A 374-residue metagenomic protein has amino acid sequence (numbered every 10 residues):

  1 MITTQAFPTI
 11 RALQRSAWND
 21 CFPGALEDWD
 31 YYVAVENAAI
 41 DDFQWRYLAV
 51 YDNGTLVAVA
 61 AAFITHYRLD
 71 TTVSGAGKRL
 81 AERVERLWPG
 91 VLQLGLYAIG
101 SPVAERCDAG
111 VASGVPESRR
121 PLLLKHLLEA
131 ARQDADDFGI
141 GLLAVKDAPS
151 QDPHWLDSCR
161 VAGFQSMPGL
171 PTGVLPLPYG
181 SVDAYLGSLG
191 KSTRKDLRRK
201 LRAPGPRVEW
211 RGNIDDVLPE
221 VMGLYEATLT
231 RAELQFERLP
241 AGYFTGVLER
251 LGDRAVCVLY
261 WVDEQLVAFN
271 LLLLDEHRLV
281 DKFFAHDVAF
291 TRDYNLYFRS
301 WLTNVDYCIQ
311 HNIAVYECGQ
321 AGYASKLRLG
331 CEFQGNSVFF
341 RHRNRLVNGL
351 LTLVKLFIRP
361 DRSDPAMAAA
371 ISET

Functional and structural regions predicted by a protein language model:
I2-K78, R132, G141-R292: A conserved beta-strand-loop-helix scaffold within acyl/acetyltransferase catalytic domains
V35-D41, R79-A81, W88-G95, V174-P178 (+8 more regions): Short C-terminal domain-edge/linker segments immediately following a structured domain
Q44-R46, Y51, I64-S166, R278-R341: Acyl-donor binding region in acyl/amide transferases
A104, G114, G187-R194, R202 (+2 more regions): Short capping/connector residues at structural and topological boundaries
R202, G223, L229-A232, G242 (+4 more regions): C-terminal catalytic domain of photolyase/cryptochrome flavoproteins, centering on the FAD-binding pocket
